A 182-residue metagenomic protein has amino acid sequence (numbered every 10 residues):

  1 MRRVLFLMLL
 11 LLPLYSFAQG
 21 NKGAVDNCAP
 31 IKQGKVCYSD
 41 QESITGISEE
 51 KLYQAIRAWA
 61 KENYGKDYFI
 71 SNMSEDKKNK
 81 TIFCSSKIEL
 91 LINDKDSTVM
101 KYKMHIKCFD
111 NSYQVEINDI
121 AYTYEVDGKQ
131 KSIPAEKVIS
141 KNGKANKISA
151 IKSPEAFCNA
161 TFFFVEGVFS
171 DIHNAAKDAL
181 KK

Functional and structural regions predicted by a protein language model:
M1-K22: Bacterial Sec-dependent N-terminal signal peptides
Q19-K182: Ser/Thr-rich, low-complexity intrinsically disordered terminal regions
